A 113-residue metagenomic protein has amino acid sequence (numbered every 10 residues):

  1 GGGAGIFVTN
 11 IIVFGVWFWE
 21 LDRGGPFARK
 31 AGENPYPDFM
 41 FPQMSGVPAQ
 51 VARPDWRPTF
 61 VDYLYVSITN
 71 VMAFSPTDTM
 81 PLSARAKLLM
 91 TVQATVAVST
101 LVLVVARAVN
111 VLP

Functional and structural regions predicted by a protein language model:
G1-F27: Pore-domain transmembrane helices of cation channels
D22-D78: Membrane-proximal soluble regions of multi-pass membrane proteins
R57-P113: Pore domain of cation channels
